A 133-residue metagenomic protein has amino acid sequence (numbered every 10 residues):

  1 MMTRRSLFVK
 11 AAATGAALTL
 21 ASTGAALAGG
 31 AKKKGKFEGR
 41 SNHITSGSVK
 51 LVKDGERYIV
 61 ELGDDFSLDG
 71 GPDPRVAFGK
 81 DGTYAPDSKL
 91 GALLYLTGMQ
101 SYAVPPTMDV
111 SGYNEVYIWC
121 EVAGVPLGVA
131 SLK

Functional and structural regions predicted by a protein language model:
M1-L18: N-terminal secretory signal peptides and thylakoid transit peptides that target proteins across membranes
A26-G55, G82: Transition segment at domain starts
S46-G71: Short, surface-exposed binding/anchoring microloops in extracellular/periplasmic proteins
E61-L62, M99-T107: Exposed aromatic-hydrophobic patches
R75-A77: Beta-strand signatures of extracellular beta-sandwich domains
T83-L90: Surface-exposed loop/edge segments in extracytoplasmic proteins
T107-G128: Short, exposed beta-strand-loop hairpins at the edges of beta-sheets in extracellular/periplasmic proteins
